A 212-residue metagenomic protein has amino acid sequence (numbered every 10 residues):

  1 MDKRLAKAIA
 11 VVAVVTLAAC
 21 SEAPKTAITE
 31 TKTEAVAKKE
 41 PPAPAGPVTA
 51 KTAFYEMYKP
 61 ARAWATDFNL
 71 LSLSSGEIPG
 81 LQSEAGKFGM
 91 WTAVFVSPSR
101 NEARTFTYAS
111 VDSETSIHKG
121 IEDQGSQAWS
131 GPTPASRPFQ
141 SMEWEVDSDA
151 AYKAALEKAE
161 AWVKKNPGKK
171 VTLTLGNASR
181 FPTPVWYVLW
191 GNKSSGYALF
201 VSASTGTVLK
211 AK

Functional and structural regions predicted by a protein language model:
M1-A18: Sec-dependent bacterial lipoprotein signal peptides
C20-K212: Long, terminal "pre-/pro-" and other extracytoplasmic accessory regions that lie outside the mature folded/catalytic
